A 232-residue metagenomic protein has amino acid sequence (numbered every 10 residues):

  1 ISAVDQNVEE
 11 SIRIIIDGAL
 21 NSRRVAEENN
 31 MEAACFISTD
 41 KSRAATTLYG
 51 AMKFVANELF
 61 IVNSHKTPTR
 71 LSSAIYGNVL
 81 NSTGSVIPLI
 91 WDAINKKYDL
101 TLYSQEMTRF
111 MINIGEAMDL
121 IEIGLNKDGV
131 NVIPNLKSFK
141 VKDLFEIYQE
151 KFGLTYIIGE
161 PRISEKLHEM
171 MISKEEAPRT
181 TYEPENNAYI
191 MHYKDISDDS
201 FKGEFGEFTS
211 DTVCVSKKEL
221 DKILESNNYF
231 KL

Functional and structural regions predicted by a protein language model:
I1, E28, D40-A45, V79-S82: Conserved catalytic-site region of short-chain dehydrogenase/reductase
I1-R13: NAD(P)H-binding glycine-rich loop region in Rossmannoid oxidoreductase-like domains and their noncatalytic homologs
E9, N57-L232: Strand-loop microenvironment adjacent to phosphate/nucleotide-handling motifs in alpha/beta enzyme folds
A19-R23: Conserved internal alpha-helix within the Rossmann fold of NAD(P)-dependent oxidoreductases
E28-A33, P68-T69: A short helix->loop->beta-strand "cap" motif at the edges of active sites that frequently abuts
A34-T39, A74-Y76: SDR active-site strand-loop-helix element
M52: Active-site helix of classical SDR
